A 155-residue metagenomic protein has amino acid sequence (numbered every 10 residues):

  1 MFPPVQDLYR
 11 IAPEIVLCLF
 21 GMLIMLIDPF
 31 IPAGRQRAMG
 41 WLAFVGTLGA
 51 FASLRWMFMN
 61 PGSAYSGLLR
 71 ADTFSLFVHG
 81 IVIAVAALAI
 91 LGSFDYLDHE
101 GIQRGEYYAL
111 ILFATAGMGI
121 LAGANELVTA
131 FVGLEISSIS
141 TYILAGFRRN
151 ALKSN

Functional and structural regions predicted by a protein language model:
M1-N155: Alpha-helical transmembrane segments of multi-pass membrane proteins predominantly involved in bioenergetics
